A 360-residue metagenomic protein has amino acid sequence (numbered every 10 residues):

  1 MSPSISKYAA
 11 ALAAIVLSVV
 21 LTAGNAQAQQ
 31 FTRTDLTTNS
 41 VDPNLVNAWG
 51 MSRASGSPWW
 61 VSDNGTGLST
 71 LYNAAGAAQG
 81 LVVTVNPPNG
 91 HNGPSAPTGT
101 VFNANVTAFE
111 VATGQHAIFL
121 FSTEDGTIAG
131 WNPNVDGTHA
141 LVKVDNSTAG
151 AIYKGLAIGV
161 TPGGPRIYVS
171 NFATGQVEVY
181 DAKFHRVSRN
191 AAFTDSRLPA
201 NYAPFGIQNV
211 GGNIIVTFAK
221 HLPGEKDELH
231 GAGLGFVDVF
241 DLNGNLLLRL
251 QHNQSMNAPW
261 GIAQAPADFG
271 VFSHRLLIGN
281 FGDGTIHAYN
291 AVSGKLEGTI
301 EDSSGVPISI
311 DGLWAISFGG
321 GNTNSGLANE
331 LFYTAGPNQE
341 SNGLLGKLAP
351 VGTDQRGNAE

Functional and structural regions predicted by a protein language model:
M1-L12: Bacterial N-terminal signal peptides that target proteins for export
A9, V19-V20, S52: N-terminal cationic-hydrophobic initiation segments that often serve targeting/anchoring roles
L17-A26: C-terminal segment of classical bacterial N-terminal signal peptides
A26-E360: Sequence/structural signature of beta-propeller domains
